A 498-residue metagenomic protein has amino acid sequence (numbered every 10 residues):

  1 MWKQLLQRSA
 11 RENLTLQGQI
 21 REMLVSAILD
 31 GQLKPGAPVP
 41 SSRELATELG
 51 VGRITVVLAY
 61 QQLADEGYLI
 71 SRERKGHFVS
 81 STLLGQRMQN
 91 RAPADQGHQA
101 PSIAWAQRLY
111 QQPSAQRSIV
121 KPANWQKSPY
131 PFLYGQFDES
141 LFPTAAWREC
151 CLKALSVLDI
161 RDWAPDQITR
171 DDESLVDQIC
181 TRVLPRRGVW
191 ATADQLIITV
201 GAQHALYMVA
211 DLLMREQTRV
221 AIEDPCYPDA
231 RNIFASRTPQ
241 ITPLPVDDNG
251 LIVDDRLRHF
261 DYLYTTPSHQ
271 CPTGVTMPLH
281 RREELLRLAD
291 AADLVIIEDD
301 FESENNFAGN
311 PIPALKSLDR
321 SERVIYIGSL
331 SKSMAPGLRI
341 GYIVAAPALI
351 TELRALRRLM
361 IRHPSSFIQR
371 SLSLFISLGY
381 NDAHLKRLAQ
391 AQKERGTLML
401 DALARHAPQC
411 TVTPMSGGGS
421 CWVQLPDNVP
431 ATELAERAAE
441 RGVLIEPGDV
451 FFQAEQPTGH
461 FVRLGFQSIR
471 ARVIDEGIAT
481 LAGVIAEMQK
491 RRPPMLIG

Functional and structural regions predicted by a protein language model:
M1-L152, A348, R354, R358-S365 (+11 more regions): N-terminal basic, amphipathic alpha-helical segments
I70-R72, A191, I445: Short beta-strand "wing" residues that participate in macromolecule-binding interfaces
C151-A292, E304-N305, N310-S321, I325 (+2 more regions): Conserved core of the PLP fold type I
I222, P243, E298, L372 (+1 more regions): Hydrophobic residues in well-ordered beta-strands that form the structural core
S317-E352: Active-site PLP attachment segment
Y342, R370-L378: Helix-loop "lid/cap" segments that line or gate small-molecule binding pockets
